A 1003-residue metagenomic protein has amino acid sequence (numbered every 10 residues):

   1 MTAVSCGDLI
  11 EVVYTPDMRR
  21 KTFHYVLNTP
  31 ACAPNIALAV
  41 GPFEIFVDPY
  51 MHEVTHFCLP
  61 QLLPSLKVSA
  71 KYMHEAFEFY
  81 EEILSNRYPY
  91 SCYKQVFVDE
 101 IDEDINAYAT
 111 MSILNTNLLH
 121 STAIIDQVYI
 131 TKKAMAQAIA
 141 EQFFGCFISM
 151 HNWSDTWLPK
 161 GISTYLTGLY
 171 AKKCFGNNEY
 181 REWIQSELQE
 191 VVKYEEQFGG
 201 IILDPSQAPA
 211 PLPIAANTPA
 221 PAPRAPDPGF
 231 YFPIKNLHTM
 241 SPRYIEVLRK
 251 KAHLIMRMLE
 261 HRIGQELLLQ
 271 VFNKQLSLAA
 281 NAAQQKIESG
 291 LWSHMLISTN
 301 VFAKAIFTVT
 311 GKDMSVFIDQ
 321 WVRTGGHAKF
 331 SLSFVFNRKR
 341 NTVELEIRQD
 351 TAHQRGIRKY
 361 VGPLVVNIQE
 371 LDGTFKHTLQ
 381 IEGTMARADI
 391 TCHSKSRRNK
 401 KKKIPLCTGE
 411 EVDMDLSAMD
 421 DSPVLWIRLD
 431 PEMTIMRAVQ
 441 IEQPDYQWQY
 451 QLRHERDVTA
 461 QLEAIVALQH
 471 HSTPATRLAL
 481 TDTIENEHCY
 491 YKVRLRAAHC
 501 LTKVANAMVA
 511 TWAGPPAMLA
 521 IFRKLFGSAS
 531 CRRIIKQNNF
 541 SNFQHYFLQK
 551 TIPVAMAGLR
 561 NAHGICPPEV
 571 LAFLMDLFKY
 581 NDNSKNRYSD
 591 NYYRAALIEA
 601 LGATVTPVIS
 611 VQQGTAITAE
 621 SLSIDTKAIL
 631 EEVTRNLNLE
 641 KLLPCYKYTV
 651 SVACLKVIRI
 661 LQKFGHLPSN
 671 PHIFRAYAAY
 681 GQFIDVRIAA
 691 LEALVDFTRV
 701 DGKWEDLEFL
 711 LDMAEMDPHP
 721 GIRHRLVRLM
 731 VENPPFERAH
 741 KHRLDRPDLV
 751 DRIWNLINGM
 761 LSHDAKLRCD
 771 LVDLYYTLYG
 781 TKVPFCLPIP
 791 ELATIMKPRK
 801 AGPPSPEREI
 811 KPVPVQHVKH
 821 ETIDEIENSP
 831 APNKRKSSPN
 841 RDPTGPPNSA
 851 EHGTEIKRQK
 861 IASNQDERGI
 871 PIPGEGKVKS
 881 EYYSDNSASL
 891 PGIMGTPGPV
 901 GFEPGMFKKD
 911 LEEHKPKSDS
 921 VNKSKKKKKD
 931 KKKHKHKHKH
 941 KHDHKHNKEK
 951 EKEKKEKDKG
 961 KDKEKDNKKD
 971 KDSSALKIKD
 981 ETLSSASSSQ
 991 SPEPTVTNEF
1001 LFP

Functional and structural regions predicted by a protein language model:
M1-K21, N28, P60, A140 (+15 more regions): Non-catalytic accessory/interaction domains
Y25, H56-R355: Hydrophobic alpha-helical and helix-loop surface patches within well-folded domains that function as non-catalytic
D445-W448, T476-I484, W512-A529, P568-Y580 (+5 more regions): HEAT/HEAT-like alpha-solenoid repeats
V458-Q461, Y490-L495, H545, Q549 (+7 more regions): Residue-level detector of extended alpha-helical repeat arrays and alpha-solenoid scaffolds
A464, A497, I552, L597 (+4 more regions): Conserved hydrophobic register position within alpha-solenoid helical repeats
Q469, T502-N506, A557, I598-T606 (+4 more regions): Structural signature of alpha-helical solenoid repeat scaffolds
A689, V695-P788: Extended alpha-helical scaffolding segments
K819-P1003: Extended, charge-dense intrinsically disordered regions
